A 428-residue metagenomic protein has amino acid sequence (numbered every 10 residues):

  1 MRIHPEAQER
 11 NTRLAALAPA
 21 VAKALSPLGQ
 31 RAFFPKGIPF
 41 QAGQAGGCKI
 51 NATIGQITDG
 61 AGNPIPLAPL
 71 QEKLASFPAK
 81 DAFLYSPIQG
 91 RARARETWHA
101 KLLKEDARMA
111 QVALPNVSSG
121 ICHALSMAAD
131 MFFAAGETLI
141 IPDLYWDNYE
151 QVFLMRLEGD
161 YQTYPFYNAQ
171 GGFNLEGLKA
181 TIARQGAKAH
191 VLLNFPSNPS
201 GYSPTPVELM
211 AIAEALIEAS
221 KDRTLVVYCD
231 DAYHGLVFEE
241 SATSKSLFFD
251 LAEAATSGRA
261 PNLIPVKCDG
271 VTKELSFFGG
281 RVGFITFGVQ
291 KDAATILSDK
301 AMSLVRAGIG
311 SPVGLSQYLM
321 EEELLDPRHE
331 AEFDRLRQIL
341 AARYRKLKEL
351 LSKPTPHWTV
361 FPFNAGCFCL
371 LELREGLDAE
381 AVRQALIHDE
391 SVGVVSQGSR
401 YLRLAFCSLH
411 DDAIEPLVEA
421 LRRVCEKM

Functional and structural regions predicted by a protein language model:
R2-E6, P27-G120, M428: N-terminal small-domain helix-loop-helix segment of the aminotransferase-like
R2-L14, A252-Q338: Conserved core segment of the aminotransferase class I/II
Q56-T58, Y145, S197, Y233 (+2 more regions): Active-site-proximal loop/turn and secondary-structure-junction residues that shape catalytic pockets, frequently
Q71, P78-V227, H234-G258, D412-I414 (+2 more regions): Conserved core of the PLP fold type I
A100, R108, K179, P261 (+2 more regions): PLP-dependent enzyme catalytic core of the Aspartate aminotransferase-like
I141, V227-C229, M320, S396: Hydrophobic residues in well-ordered beta-strands that form the structural core
T286, L370-E372, A405-C407: Short hydrophobic/aromatic beta-strand micro-patches that form the beta-sheet surface supporting nucleotide- or nucleic
F333-K348, W358-L373, R400-Y401: Conserved glycine-rich beta-strand-loop-beta hairpin in the small C-terminal domain of fold type I
